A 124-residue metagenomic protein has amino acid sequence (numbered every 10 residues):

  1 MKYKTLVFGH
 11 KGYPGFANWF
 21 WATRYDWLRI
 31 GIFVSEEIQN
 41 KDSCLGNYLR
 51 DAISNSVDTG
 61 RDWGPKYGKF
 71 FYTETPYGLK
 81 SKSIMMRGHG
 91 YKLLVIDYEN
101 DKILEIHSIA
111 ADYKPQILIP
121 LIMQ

Functional and structural regions predicted by a protein language model:
M1-A22: Active-site helix/loop module of the DD-peptidase/beta-lactamase fold, centered on the serine-lysine SxxK catalytic
K2-F8, R50-I106, A111: Active-site Gly/Thr loop motif
N18-N40, K92-I109: Active-site-proximal alpha-helical segments within enzyme catalytic domains
T23-W27, L45-Y48, L118: Stable alpha-helical elements in mature extracytoplasmic
I32, N40-V57: A conserved catalytic-loop motif detector
K114-Q124: Short, gly/Ser/Thr-rich active-site loops of penicillin-recognizing serine hydrolases
